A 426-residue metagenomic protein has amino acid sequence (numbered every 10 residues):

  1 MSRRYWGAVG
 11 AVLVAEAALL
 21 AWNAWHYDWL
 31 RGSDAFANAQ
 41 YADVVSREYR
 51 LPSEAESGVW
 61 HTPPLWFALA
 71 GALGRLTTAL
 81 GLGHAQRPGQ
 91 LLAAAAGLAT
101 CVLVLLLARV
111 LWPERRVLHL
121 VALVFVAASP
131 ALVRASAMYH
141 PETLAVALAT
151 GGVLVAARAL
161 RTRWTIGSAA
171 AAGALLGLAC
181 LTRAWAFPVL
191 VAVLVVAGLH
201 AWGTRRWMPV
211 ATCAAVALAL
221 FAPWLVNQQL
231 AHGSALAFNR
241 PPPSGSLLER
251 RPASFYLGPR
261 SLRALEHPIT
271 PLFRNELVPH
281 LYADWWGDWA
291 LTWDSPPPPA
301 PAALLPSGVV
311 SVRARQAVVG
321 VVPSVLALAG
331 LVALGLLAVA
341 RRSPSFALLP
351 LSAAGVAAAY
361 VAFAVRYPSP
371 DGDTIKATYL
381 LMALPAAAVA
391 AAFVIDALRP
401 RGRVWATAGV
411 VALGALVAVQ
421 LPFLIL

Functional and structural regions predicted by a protein language model:
R4-A35, V126-A128, A215-L230, A357-A358 (+1 more regions): Transmembrane signal-anchor helices characteristic of membrane glycosylation enzymes that use polyprenol
G7-G10, L80-H84, V104-A128, V146-A147 (+1 more regions): Transmembrane-helix signature of polytopic, membrane-embedded enzymes that assemble or transfer cell-envelope glycans
A15-L19, A122-A127, L154, L176 (+1 more regions): Short helix- or helix-capping micro-motifs that position conserved polar/aromatic residues at function-defining sites
R31-G32, A131-A145: Short acidic/glycine- and proline-prone juxtamembrane loop motifs at membrane-interface regions of multi-pass membrane
R50-Q90, G245-L336, F346-A353, A364: Lumenal/periplasmic acceptor-binding loop at the mouth of the active site in multi-pass, GT-C-fold membrane enzymes
R87-P113, G151, A329-V332: Transmembrane-helix motifs of polytopic, lipid-linked glycan transferases
W112, G152-S168, A179, A201: Membrane-interface transmembrane helices that cradle and orient dolichyl/undecaprenyl
V155, A159-R161, V189-L218, V226 (+3 more regions): Perimembrane helix-loop-helix junctions
